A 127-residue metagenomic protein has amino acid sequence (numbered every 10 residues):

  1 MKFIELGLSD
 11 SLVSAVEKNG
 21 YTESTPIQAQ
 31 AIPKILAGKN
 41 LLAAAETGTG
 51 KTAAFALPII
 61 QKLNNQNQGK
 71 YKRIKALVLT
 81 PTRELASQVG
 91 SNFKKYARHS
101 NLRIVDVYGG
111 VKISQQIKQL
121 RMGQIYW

Functional and structural regions predicted by a protein language model:
M1-A44: Conserved pre-motif I regulatory segment
F3, P33, A54-L57, T82 (+1 more regions): Generic secondary-structure boundary/loop-capping signal
E5, D10-Y21, G69-W127: Conserved nucleic-acid-binding Ia/Ib motif block in the N-terminal RecA-like helicase ATPase lobe
T22, N40, G50-T52, V111-K112: Gly/Ser/Thr-rich beta-alpha loop segments that engage phosphate groups in nucleotides
A29-L41, T52-K70, S87, N92-Y96: Walker A/P-loop NTP-binding motif
A45-T49: The conserved Walker
